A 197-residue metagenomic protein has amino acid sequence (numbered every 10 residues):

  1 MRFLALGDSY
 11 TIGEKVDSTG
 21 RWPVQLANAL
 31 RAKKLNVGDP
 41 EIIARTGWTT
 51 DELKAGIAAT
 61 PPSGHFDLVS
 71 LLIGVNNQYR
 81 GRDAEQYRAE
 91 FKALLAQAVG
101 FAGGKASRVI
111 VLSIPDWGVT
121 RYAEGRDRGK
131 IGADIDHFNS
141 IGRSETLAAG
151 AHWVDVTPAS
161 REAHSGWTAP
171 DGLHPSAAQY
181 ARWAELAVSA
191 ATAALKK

Functional and structural regions predicted by a protein language model:
M1-T46, G56-H65, A181: Serine-esterase "nucleophile elbow" of acetyl-processing enzymes
S9-I12, R45-T50, V75-R80, P115-V119 (+2 more regions): Solvent-exposed loop/turn segments at secondary-structure junctions within structured extracellular/periplasmic domains
E14-T19, G81-E85, K130: Short, solvent-exposed loop/turn segments at secondary-structure boundaries
T50-A89: Oxyanion-hole/transition-state-stabilizing segment in secreted/luminal serine hydrolases and related acyltransferases
S70-L72, R108-L112: Conserved, well-ordered alpha-helix/loop/beta-strand core segments that scaffold catalytic motifs
E85-L94, F138: Charged helix-capping and loop-helix junction motifs
V99-R108: A short helix->loop->beta-strand "cap" motif at the edges of active sites that frequently abuts
P115-K197: Catalytic His-Asp segment of secreted/periplasmic serine-dependent ester chemistry enzymes
